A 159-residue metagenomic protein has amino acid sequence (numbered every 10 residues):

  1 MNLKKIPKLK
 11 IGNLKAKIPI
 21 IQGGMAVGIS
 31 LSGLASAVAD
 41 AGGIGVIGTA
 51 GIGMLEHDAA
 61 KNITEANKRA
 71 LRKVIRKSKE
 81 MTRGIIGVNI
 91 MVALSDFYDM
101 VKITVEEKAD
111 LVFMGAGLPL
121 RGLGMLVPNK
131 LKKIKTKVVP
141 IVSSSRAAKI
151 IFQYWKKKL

Functional and structural regions predicted by a protein language model:
M1-L159: Active-site entrance/lid segments in N-terminal catalytic domains of soluble metabolic enzymes
